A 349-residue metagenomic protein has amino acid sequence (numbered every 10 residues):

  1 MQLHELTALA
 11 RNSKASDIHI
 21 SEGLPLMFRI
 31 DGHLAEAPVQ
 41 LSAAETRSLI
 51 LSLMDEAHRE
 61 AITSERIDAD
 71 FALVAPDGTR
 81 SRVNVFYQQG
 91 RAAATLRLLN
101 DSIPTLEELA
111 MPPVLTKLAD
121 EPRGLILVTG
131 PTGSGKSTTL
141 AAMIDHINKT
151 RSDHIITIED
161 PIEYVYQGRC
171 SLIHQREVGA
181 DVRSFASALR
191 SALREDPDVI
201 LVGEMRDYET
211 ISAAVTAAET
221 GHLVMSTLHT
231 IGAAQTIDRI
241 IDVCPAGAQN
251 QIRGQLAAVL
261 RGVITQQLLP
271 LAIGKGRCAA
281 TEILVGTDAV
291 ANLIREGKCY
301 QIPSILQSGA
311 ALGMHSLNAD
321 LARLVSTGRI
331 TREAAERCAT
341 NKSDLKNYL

Functional and structural regions predicted by a protein language model:
M1-L349: Short, flexible helix-loop junctions that flank or precede catalytic/ligand sites
